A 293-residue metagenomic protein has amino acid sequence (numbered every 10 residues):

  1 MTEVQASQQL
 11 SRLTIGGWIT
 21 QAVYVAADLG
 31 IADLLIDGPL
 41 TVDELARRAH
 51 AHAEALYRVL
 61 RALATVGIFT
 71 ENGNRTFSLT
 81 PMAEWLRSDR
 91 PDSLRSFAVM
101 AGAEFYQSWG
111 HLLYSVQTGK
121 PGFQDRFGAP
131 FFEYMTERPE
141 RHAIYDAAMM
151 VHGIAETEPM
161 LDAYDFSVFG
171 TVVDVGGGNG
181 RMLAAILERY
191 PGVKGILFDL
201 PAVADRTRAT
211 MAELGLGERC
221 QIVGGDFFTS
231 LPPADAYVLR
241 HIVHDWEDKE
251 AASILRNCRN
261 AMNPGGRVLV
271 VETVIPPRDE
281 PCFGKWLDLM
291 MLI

Functional and structural regions predicted by a protein language model:
M1-G73, F166-I293: Alpha-helical subdomain
A6-T171: Conserved Class I S-adenosyl-L-methionine-dependent methyltransferase catalytic core
